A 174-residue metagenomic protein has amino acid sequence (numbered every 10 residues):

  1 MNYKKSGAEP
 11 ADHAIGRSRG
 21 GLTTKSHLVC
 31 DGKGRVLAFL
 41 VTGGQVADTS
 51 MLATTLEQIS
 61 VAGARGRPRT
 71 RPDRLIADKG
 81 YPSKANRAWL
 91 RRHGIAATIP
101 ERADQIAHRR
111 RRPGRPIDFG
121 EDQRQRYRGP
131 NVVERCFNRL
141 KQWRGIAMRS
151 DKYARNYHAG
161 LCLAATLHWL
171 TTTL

Functional and structural regions predicted by a protein language model:
M1-D104, L161-A164, T171-L174: Polybasic low-complexity intrinsically disordered regions
A47, R128, R155-H158: A generic structural signal for residues located within well-ordered alpha-helices of large catalytic or ligand-binding
A64-Y153: Helix-centered, glycine/charged polyanion-binding patches within enzymatic domains that contact phosphate-containing
R139-L140, N156-L167: Charged alpha-helix within mobile-element recombinases
